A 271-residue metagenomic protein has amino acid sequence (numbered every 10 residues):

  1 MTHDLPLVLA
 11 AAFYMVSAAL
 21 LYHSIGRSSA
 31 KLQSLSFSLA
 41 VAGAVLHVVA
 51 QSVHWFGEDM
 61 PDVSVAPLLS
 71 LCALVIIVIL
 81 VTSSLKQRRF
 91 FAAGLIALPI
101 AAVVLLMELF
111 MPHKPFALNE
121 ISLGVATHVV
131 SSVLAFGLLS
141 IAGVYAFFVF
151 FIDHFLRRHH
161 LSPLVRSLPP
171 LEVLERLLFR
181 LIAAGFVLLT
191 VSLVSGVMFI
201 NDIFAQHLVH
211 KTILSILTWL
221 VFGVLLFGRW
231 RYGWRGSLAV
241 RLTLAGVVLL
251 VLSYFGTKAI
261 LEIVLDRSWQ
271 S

Functional and structural regions predicted by a protein language model:
M1-M15, A135-L139: Hydrophobic transmembrane alpha-helical segments in integral membrane proteins
K31-A40, S64-L69, R89-A101, L238-A245: Cytoplasmic-side transmembrane-helix entry/capping segments in multi-pass membrane proteins
L39-H54, V103-M107: A generic, lipid-embedded transmembrane alpha helix
L46-I96, I200-L214: Membrane-interface helix-loop-helix modules in multi-pass inner-membrane proteins
K86-L134: Hydrophobic alpha-helical segments and helix pairs
I152-L174: Membrane-interface interhelical connector segments
G228-L249: Interfacial loop-to-transmembrane junctions
L252-S271: Juxtamembrane boundary at the C-terminal end of a transmembrane helix
